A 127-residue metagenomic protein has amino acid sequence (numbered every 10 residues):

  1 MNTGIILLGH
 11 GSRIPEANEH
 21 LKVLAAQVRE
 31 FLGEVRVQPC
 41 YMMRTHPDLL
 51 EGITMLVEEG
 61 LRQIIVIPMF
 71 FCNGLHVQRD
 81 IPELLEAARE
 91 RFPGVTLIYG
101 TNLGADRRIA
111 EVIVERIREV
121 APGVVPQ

Functional and structural regions predicted by a protein language model:
M1-Q127: Active-site-proximal alpha-helix that buttresses catalytic centers in soluble enzyme cores
